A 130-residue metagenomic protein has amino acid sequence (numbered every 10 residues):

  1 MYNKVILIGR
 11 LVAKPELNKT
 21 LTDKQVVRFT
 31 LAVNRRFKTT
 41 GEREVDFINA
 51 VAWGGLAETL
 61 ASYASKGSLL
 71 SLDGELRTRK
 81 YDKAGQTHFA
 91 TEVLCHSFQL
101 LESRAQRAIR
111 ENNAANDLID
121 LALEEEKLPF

Functional and structural regions predicted by a protein language model:
M1-Y2, T22, T40-R43, Q86 (+1 more regions): Acidic, gly/ser/pro-rich intrinsically disordered tails
K4, R28-T30, N49, T59 (+2 more regions): Residue-level recognition of specific faces of alpha-helices
K4-V45, F89: Core FKBP-type peptidyl-prolyl cis-trans isomerase
I8-L11, L31, K66-R77, C95-F98: OB-fold and OB-like beta-barrel modules that bind single-stranded nucleic acids
V12, E16-N18, W53, R77-R79 (+1 more regions): Conserved positions in beta-strands of structured domains
R43-G54: Disulfide-stabilized netrin-like
W53-H88: Beta-rich strand-turn-strand
K80-E92, H96-R104: C-terminal structural segments of small proteins and small subunits
